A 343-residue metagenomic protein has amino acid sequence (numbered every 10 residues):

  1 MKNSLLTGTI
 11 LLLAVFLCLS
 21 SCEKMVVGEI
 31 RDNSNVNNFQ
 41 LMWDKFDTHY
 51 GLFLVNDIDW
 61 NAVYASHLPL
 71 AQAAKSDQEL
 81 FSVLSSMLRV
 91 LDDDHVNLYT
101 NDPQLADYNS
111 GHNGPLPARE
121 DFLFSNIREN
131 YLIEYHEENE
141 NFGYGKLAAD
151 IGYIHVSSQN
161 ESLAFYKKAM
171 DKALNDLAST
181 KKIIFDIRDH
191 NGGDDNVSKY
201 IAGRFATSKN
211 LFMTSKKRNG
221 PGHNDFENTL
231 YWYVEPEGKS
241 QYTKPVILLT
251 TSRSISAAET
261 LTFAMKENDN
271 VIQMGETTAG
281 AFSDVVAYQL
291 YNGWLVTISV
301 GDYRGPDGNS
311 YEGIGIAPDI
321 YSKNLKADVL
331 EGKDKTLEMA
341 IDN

Functional and structural regions predicted by a protein language model:
M1-E29: Bacterial Sec-dependent N-terminal signal peptides
L6-G8, D189, K335: Intrinsically disordered/low-complexity terminal segments and short unstructured peptides
G8-L11, L174, A340: Generic hydrophobic alpha-helical membrane-segment signal
L11, P69, V329: Generic anion/oxyanion-binding catalytic loop in active/binding sites
F16, L177-S179, S240: Alpha-helix termination/capping residues and helix-transition junctions
C22-K217, N224-Y231: Flexible, low-complexity junctional segments that flank or bridge functional domains
E23-W43, D57, Q78, Y153 (+2 more regions): C-terminal "post-core" interaction segments
